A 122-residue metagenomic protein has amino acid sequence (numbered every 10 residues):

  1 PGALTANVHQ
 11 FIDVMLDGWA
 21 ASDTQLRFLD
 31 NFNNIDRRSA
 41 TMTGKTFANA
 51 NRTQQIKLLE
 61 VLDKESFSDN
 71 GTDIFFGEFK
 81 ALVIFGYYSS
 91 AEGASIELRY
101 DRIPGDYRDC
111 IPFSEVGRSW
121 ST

Functional and structural regions predicted by a protein language model:
A3, N7-T122: Mature-region segments of soluble proteins
